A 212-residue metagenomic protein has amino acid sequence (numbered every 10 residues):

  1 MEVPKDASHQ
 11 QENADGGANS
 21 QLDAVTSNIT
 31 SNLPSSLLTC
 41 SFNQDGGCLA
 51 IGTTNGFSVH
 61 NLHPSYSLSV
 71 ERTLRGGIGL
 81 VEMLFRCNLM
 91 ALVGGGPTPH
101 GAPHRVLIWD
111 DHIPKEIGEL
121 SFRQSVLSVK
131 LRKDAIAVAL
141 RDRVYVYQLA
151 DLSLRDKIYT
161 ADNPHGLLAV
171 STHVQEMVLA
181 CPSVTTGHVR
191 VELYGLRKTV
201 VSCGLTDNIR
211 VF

Functional and structural regions predicted by a protein language model:
E2-A18, D45-L74, E82-M83, V93-H112: Beta-propeller domains
P4, T30-Q44, G76-C87, G96 (+3 more regions): Structural signature of eukaryotic scaffold interfaces centered on beta-propeller domains
K5-E12, D23-T30, Y66-T73, P114-L120 (+2 more regions): A short beta-strand motif characteristic of beta-propeller blades
L38, G46-A50, C87-A91, L127 (+5 more regions): Structural hallmark of WD40 beta-propellers
G52, T98-P103, V138-A139, P182-G187: Short, solvent-exposed loop/turn segments at conserved positions within beta-propeller repeat blades
N55-G56, S67-G77, S121-V126, T160-P164 (+1 more regions): Short amphipathic alpha-helical segments embedded in low-complexity Lys/Glu-rich regions
N61-L68, L107-K115, V146-D162, V184-I209: Per-blade loop-tip surfaces of WD-repeat and WD-like beta-propellers in eukaryotic adaptors/scaffolds
I113-H173: Asp-box/WD-like beta-propeller blade repeats and closely related beta-sheet repeat scaffolds
